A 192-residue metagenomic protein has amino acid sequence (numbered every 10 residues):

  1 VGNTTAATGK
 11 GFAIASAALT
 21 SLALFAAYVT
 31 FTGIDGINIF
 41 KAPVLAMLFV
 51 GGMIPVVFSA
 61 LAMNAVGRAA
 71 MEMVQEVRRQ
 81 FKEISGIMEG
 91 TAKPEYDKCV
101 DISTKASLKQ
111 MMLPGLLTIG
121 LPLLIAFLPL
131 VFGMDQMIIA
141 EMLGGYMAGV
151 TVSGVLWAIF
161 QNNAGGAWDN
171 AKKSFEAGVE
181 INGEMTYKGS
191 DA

Functional and structural regions predicted by a protein language model:
V1-A192: Hydrophobic packing and interface segments
